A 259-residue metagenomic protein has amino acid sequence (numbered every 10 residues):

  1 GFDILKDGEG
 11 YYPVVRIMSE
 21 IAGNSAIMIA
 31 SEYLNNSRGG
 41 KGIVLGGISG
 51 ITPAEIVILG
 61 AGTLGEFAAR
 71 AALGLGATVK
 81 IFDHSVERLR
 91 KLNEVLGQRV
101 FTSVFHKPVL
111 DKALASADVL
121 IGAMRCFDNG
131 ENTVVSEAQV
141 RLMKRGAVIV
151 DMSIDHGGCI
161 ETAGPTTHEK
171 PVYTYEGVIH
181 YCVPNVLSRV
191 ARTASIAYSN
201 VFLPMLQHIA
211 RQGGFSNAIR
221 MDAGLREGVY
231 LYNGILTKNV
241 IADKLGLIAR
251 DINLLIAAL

Functional and structural regions predicted by a protein language model:
G1-D3, D83: Short beta->alpha connector loops at strand-helix junctions that form conserved, small/polar/Pro-enriched
D3-I29, Y33-V44, I154, C159-L259: Adenosine-phosphate binding glycine-rich loop
I21-S25, T63, F67, D83-E87 (+8 more regions): Conserved active-site and cofactor/substrate-binding residues in soluble primary-metabolism enzymes
S37-R125, V172: Glycine-rich phosphate/diphosphate-binding loop of Rossmann-like nucleotide-binding domains
E94-G177: Rossmann-like adenosine-cofactor binding region
